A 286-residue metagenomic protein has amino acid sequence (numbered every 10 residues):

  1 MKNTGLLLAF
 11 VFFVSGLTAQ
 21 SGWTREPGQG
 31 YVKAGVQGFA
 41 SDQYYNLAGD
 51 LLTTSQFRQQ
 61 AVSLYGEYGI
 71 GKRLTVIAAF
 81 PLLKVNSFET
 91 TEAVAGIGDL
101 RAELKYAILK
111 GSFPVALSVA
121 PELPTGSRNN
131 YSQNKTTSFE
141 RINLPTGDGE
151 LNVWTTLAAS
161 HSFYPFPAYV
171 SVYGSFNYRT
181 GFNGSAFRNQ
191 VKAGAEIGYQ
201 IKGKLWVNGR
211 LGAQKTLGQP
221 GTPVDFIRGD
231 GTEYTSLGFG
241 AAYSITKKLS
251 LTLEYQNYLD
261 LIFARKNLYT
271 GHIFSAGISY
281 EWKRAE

Functional and structural regions predicted by a protein language model:
G16-L47, T53-T54, T155, K283-E286: Outer-membrane beta-barrel biogenesis signature
V32-G38, A78-L82, L117-L123, V172-F176 (+4 more regions): Transmembrane beta-barrel strands of outer-membrane/channel proteins
A34-V36, L64-Y68, A78, A102-Y106 (+5 more regions): Residues on the lipid-exposed face of transmembrane beta-strands in outer-membrane beta-barrel proteins
F39-Q43, K84-E89, E122-R128, R141-I142 (+4 more regions): Sequence/structural signature of outer-membrane beta-barrel proteins
Y45, K192, E196-E286: Outer membrane beta-barrel transmembrane domains
R58-V62, V94-L100, G147-V153, F187-A193 (+2 more regions): Residues that define the transmembrane beta-barrel architecture of outer-membrane proteins
R73-A78, S112-V115, P165-V170, K204-V207 (+2 more regions): Repeated loop/turn-to-beta-strand initiation elements of outer-membrane beta-barrel proteins
A93-A186: Outer-membrane pore/translocation modules
